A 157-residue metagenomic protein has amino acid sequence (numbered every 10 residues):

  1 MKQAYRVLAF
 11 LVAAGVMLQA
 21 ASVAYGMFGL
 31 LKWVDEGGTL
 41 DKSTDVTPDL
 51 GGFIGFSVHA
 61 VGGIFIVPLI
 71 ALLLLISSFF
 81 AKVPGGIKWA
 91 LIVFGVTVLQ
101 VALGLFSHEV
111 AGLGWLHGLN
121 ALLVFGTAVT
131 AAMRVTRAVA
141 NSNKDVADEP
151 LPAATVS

Functional and structural regions predicted by a protein language model:
M1-S157: Polytopic transmembrane helical bundles with strong interfacial aromatic enrichment
